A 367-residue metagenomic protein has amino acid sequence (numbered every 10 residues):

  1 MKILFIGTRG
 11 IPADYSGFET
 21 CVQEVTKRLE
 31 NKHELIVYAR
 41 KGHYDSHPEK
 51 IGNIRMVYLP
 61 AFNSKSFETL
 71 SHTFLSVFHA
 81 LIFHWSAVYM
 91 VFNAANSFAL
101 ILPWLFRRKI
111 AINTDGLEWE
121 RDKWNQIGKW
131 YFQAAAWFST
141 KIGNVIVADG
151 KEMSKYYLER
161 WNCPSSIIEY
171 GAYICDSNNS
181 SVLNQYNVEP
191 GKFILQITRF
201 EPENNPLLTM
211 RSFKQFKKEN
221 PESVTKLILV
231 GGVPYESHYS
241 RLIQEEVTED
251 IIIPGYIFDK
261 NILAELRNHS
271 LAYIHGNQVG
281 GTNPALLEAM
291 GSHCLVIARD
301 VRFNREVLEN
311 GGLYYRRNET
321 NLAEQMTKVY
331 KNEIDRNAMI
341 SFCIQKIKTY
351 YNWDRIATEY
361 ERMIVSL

Functional and structural regions predicted by a protein language model:
L4-I6, N187-Q215, I228: Conserved donor-binding/catalytic core segment of Leloir-type glycosyltransferases
T8-D14, R28-S64, E152-L158, V233-Y235: N-terminal strand-loop element at the rim of the active site of nucleotide-sugar-dependent glycosyltransferases
L70-I82, S86-D115, W119, G281: An aromatic- and histidine-rich active-site surface loop
L81, L105, K129-I146: Membrane-proximal helix-turn-helix segments that form the acceptor-binding/catalytic region of lipid-linked
M153-Y173, Y186-E189: Helix-loop-beta element that forms the nucleotide-linked donor phosphate-binding surface in glycosyltransferases
S240-K260: Nucleotide-activated donor-binding/catalytic signature segment of Leloir-type glycosyltransferases, i.e., the conserved
E265-G281, C294: Acidic donor-binding loop of glycosyltransferase active sites
G312-T320, K328-I334: Conserved acidic donor-binding segment of nucleotide-sugar-dependent glycosyltransferases
